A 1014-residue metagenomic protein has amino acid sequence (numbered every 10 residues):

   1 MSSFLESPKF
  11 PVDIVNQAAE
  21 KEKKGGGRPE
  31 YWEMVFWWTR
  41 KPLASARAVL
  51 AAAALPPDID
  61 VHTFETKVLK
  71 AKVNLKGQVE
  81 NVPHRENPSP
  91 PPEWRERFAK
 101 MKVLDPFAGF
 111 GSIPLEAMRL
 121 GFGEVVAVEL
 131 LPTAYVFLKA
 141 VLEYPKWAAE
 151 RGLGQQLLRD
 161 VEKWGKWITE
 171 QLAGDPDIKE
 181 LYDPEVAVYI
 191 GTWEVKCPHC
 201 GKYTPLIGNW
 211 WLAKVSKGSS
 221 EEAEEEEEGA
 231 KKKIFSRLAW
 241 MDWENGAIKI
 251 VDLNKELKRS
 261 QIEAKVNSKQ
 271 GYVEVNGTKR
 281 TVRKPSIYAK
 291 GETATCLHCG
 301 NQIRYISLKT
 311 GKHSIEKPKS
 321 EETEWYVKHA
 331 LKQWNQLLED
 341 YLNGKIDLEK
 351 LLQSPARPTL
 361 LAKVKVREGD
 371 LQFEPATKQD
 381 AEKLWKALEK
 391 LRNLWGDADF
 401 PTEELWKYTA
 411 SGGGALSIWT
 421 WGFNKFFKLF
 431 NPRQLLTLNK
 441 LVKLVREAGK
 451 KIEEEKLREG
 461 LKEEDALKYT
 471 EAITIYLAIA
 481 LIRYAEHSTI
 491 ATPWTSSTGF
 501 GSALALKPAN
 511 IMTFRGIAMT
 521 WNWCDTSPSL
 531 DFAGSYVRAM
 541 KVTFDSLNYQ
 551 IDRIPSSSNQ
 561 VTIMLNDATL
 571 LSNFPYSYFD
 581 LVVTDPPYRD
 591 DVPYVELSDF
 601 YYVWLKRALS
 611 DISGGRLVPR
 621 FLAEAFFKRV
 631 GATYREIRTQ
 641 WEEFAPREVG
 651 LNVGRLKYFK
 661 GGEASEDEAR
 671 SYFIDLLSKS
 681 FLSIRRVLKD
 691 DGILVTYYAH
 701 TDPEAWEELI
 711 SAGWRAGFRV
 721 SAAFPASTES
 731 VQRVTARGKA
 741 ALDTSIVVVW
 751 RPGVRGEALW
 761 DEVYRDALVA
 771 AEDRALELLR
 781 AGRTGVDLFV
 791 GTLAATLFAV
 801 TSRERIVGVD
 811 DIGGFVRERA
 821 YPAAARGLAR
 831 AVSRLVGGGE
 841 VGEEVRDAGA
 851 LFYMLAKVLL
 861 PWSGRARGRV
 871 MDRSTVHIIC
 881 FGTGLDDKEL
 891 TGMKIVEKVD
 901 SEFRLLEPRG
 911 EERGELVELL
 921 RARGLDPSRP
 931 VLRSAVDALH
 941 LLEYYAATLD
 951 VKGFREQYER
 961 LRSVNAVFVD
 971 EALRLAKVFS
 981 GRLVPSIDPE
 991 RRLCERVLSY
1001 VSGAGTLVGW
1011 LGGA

Functional and structural regions predicted by a protein language model:
S2-V103, I113-Y578, P587, D591-A664 (+7 more regions): Nucleic-acid modification enzymes, centered on SAM-dependent nucleic-acid methyltransferases
F107-G111: Class I SAM-dependent methyltransferase "Motif I" SAM/SAH-binding loop
V582-V583: Hydrophobic beta-strand segment of the Class I
R607-D611, S683, L688-L694: Short glycine-dipeptide loop
D667-I674: Short, glycine-rich nucleotide/cofactor-binding loops
I674-D690, S711, R715: A short glycine-rich, Lys/Arg-flanked "PGG" loop and its adjoining helix->strand segment in the class I
Y697: A cross-family glycoside hydrolase active-site/sugar-binding cleft signature
